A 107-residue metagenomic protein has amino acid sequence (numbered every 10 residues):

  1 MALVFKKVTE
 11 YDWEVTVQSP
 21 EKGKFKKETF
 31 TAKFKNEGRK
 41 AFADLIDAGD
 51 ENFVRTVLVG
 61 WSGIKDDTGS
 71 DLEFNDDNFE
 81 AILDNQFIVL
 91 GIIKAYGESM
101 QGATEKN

Functional and structural regions predicted by a protein language model:
M1-L45: Short, charged/polar N-terminal "headpieces" of proteins
I46-N107: Acidic, low-complexity intrinsically disordered segments
